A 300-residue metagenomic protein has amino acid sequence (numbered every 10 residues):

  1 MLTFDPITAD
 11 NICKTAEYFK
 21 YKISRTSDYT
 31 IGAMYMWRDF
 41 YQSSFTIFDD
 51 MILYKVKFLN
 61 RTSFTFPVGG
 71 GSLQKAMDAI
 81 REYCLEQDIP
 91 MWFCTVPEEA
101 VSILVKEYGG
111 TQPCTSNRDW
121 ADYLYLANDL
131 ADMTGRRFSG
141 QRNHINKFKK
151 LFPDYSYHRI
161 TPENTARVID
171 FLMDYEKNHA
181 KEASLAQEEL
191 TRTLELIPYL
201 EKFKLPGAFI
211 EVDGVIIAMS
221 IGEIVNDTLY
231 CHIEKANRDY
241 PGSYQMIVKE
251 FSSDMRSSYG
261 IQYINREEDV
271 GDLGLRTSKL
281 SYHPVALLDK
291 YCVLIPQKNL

Functional and structural regions predicted by a protein language model:
M1-Y54, K298-L300: Non-cleavable N-terminal signal-anchor transmembrane helices
T15, F148, K279: A residue-level signal for conserved active-site and pocket-lining positions in enzyme catalytic cores
S27-A100, E211-R238: Conserved donor-binding loop and adjoining core beta-sheet/short helix segment in diverse acyl/aminoacyl transferases
W92-F93, H158, Q262-R266: Short catalytic-loop micro-motif centered on adjacent basic/acidic residues
A100-C114, N143, V270-L287: Conserved active-site alpha-helix within GNAT-family acetyltransferase domains
G109-K181: Acyltransferase donor/substrate-recognition loop-hinge adjacent to the catalytic core
E163-V215: Short, conserved active-site entrance elements at the starts or edges of catalytic domains
L205-P296: Aromatic (often tryptophan-rich) hydrophobic motifs at membrane interfaces
